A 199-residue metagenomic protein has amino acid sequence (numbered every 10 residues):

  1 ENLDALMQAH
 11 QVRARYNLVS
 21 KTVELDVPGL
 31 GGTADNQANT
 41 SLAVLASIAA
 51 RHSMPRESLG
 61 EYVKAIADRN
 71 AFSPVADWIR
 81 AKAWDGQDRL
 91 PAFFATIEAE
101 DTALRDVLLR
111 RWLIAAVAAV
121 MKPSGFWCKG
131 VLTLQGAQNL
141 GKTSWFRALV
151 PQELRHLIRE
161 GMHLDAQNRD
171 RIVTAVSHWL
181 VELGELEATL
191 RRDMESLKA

Functional and structural regions predicted by a protein language model:
E1-A92, E100-V107: N-terminal nucleic-acid engagement/recognition segments and initiation subdomains in replication, restriction
E1-N2, L113, V176, L190: Intrinsic structural disorder
A49-S53, R105-V107, P151-R155, E195-A199: N-terminal start-of-chain detector that recognizes signal peptides and the immediate post-cleavage beginning
V63-L180: P-loop NTPase catalytic core of nucleic-acid-dependent motor ATPases
W179-A199: Conserved AAA+/SF3 P-loop NTPase catalytic/coupling segment centered on the Walker-B
